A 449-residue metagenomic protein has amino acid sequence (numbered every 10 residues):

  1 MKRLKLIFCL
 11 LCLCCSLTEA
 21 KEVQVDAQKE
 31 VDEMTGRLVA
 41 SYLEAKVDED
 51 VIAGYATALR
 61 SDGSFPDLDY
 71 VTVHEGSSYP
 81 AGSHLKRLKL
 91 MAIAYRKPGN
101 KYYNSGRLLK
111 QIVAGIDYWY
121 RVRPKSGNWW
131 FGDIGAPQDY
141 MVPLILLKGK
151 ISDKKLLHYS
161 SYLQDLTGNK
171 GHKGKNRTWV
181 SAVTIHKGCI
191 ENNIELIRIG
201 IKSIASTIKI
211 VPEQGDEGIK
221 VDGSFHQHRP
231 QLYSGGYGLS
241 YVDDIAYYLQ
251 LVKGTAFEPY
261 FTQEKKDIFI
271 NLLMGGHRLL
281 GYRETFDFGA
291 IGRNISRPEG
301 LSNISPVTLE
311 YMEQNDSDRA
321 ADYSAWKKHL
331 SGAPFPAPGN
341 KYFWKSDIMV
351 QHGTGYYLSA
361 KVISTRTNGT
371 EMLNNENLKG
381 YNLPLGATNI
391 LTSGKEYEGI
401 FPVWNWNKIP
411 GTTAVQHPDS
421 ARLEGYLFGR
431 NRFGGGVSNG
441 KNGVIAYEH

Functional and structural regions predicted by a protein language model:
M1-V23: Bacterial Sec-dependent N-terminal signal peptides
A20-P80: Mature N-terminal, pre-catalytic/accessory segment of carbohydrate-active enzymes
V23-D32, E44-D48, P80, S105-L108 (+2 more regions): Intrinsic-disorder-associated interaction segments
I52, L156, R319-Y323: Alpha-helix initiation and N-capping motif
A53-D287, G292: Aromatic-lined, polymer-binding surfaces characteristic of secreted/periplasmic polysaccharide-degrading enzymes
Y248-H449: Extended polysaccharide-engagement surfaces of secreted carbohydrate-active enzymes
